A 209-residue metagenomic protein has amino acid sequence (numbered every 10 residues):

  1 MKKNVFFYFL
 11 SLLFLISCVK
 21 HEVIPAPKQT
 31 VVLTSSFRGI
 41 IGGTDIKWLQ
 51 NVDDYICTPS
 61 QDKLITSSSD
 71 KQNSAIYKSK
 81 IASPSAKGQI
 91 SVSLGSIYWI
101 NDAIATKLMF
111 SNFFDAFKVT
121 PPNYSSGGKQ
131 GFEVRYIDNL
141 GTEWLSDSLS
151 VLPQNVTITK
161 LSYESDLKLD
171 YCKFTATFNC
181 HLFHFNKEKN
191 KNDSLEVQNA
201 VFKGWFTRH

Functional and structural regions predicted by a protein language model:
K2-F9: Sec-dependent signal peptide recognition, specifically the positively charged N-region followed immediately by
S11-L12, K173: Residue-level signal for mature regions of secreted extracellular proteins and peptides
L15-S17: C-terminal motif of bacterial Sec signal peptides marking the signal peptidase cleavage site
V19-E22: Bacterial signal peptide processing site
K28-T44: Post-signal peptide N-terminal segment of mature Sec-exported envelope proteins
T44-W48, D53-Y55: Short, isolated positions in well-ordered beta-strands
D53-K168: Surface-exposed helix/loop patches within compact recognition domains
T157-H209: C-terminal or internal capping secondary-structure element at the end of a domain, subdomain, or sheet
